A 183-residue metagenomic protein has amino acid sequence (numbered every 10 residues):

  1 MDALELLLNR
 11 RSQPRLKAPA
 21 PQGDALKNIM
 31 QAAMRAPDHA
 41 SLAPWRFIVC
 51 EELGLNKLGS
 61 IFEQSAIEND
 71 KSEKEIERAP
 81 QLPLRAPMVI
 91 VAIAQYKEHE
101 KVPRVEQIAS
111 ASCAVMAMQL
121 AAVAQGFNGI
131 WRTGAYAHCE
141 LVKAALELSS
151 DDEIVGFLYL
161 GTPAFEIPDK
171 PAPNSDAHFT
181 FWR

Functional and structural regions predicted by a protein language model:
M1-R85, R183: N-terminal amphipathic, basic helical "cap/leader" segment at the start of enzyme domains
A3-S12, I154-R183: C-terminal helix-cap and adjacent tail motif
A33, I90, Y96-A144: Small-aliphatic-rich amphipathic alpha-helix that forms the alpha element of a beta-alpha
V49-E51, V91, Y159: Short, well-ordered beta-strand micro-motif
E52-K57, E63-Q64, Y96-E98, E140 (+1 more regions): Short, charged/polar surface micro-motifs in flexible loops or helix N-caps
P87-V89, V155: Structural motif
V142-E153: Short, electropositive alpha-helical surface patch
